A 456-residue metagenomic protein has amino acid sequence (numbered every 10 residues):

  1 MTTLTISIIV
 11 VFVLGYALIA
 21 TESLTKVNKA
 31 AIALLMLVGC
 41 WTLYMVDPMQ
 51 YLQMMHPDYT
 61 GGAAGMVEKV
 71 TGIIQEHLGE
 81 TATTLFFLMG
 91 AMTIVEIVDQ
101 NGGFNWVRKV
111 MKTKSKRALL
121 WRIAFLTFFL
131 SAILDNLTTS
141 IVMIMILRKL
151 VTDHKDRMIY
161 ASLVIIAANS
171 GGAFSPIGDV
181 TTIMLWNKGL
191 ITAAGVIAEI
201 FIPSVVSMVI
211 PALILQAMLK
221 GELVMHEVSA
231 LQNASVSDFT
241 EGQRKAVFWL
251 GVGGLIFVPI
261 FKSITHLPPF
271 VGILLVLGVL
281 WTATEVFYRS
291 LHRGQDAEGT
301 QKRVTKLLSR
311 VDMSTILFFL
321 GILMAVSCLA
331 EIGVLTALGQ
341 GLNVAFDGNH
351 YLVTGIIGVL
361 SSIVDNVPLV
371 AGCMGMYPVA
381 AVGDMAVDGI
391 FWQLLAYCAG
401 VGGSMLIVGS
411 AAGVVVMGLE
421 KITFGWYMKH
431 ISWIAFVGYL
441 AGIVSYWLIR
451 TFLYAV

Functional and structural regions predicted by a protein language model:
M1-L4, L24-V27, M55-D58, V67-T84 (+7 more regions): Interfacial loop-to-helix junctions that mark the boundaries of transmembrane helices in multi-pass membrane
L4-S7, D153-H154, M158, F174-S175 (+5 more regions): Juxtamembrane and boundary regions of transmembrane helices in multi-pass small-molecule transporters and channels
I6-G15, K26-G62, T81-T93, R244-G254 (+2 more regions): Hydrophobic mid-bilayer segments of alpha-helices in multi-pass membrane transport proteins, especially secondary
C40-Y51, L78-G79, L130-A167, G171 (+3 more regions): Membrane-interfacial helix-loop connectors
W41, T84, L88, M92 (+16 more regions): Transmembrane alpha-helical segments of multi-pass membrane transport proteins and ion-pumping complexes
L43-E76, M92-K109, F129-I141, C328 (+1 more regions): Transmembrane alpha-helix boundary signature
T60, G79, N101, R108-V110 (+3 more regions): Transmembrane helical segments that form the transport core of multi-pass membrane transport proteins
G79-M89, G195-L213, T265-G278, W392-G402: Alpha-helical transmembrane segments
